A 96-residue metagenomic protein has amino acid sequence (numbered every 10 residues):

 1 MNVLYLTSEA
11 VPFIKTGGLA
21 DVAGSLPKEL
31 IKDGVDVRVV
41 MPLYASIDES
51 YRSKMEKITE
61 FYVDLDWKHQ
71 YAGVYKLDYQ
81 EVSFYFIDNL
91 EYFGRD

Functional and structural regions predicted by a protein language model:
M1-V3: Extreme N-terminal starter segment of soluble prokaryotic enzymes
S8, P42: Cofactor-binding loop segments of dinucleotide-utilizing enzymes, especially the Rossmann-like FAD- and NAD(P)+-binding
E9-V22, D48: A short, glycine/small-residue-rich beta-strand->loop->alpha-helix junction that serves as a flexible
L19, K32, E60-Y62: Low-complexity, intrinsically disordered short peptide segments enriched in small/polar/basic residues
S25-V35: A short, Lys/Arg-enriched amphipathic alpha-helix followed by its capping loop at the start of a domain
V35-V37, F84: Hydrophobic anchor at the start of a short beta-strand that flanks the dinucleotide cofactor-binding loop
L43-D96: A conserved catalytic-core segment of Leloir-type glycosyltransferases
